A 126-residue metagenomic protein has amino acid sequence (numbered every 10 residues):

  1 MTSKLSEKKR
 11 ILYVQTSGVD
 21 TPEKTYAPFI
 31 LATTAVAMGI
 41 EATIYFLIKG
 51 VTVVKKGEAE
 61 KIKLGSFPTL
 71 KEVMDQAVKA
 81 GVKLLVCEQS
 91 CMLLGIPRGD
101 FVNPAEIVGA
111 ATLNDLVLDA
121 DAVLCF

Functional and structural regions predicted by a protein language model:
T2-L12, P22, T43: Extended beta-strand/beta-hairpin segments
L12-Y26, E58-A59: Short, glycine-rich nucleotide/cofactor-binding loops
T25-I44: Histidine-anchored nucleotide/phosphate-binding helix
V36, V78, V117-L118: Anion (oxyanion) recognition and catalysis
A42-L47, L84-E88: Short internal beta-strands
G50-L64: N-terminal beta-loop-helix "entrance" segment that forms/cooperates in small-molecule cofactor or anionic ligand
E60-E88: A glycine-rich helix N-cap at a beta->alpha junction
Q76-A77, L85, L94, R98-D100 (+2 more regions): A short aromatic-anchored loop/beta-hairpin motif
